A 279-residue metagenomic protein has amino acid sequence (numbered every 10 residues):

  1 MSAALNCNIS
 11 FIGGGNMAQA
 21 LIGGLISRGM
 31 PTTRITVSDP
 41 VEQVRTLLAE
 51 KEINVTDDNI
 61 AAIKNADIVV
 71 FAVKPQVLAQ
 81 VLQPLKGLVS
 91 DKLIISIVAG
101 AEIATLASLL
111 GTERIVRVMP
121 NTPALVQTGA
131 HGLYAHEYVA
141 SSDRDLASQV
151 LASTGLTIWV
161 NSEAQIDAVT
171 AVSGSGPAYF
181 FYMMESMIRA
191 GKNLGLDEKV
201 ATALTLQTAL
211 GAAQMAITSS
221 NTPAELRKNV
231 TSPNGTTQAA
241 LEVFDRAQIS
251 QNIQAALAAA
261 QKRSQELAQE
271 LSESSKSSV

Functional and structural regions predicted by a protein language model:
M1-D57, A61-K64, G129, K192-N193: NAD(P)+-binding Rossmann beta1-loop-alpha1 motif at the extreme N-terminus of oxidoreductases
S2, L206-V279: NAD(P)-dependent Rossmann-like dehydrogenase/reductase catalytic/cofactor-binding core
I35, A62, D197-L204, L226 (+1 more regions): Small-residue helix-packing motif on alpha-helices
E42, K51, N59-L133, E137: Rossmann-like NAD(P)(H) cofactor-binding subdomain of soluble oxidoreductases
T105-R114, A130-A168, F181-T218, R263: Internal alpha-helical scaffold of NAD(P)-dependent oxidoreductase catalytic cores
I115, Q165-A171, P223-K228: Short pre-catalytic strand/loop immediately N-terminal to key active-site residues, enriched for Gly-Thr
